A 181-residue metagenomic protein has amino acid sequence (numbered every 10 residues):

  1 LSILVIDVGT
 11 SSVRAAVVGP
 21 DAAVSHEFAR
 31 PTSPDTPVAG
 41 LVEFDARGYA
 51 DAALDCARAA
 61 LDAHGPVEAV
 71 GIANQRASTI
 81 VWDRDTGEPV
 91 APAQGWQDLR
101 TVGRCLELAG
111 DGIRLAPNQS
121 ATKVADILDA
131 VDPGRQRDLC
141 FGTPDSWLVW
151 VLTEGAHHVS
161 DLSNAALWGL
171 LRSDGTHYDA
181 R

Functional and structural regions predicted by a protein language model:
L1-A91, R137-D138: N-terminal glycine/serine-rich phosphate-binding loop of ATP-dependent small-molecule kinases, especially carbohydrate
V8-T10, G112-R181: Gly/Ser/Thr-rich active-site cleft segment
T36-G40, T101-E107, L170: Short, charged, surface-exposed secondary-structure boundary motifs
C56-H64, C105-A109, V131: Alpha-helix C-terminal capping segments
D62-W96, A116-N118, V149-R172: Short beta-strand-loop/turn "lid" adjacent to the catalytic site in phosphate-handling enzymes
G87, V102-C105, V124: A generic structural signal for short hydrophobic patches within well-formed alpha-helices
Q94-I113: Short alpha-helix plus adjacent loop in nuclease-associated cores
